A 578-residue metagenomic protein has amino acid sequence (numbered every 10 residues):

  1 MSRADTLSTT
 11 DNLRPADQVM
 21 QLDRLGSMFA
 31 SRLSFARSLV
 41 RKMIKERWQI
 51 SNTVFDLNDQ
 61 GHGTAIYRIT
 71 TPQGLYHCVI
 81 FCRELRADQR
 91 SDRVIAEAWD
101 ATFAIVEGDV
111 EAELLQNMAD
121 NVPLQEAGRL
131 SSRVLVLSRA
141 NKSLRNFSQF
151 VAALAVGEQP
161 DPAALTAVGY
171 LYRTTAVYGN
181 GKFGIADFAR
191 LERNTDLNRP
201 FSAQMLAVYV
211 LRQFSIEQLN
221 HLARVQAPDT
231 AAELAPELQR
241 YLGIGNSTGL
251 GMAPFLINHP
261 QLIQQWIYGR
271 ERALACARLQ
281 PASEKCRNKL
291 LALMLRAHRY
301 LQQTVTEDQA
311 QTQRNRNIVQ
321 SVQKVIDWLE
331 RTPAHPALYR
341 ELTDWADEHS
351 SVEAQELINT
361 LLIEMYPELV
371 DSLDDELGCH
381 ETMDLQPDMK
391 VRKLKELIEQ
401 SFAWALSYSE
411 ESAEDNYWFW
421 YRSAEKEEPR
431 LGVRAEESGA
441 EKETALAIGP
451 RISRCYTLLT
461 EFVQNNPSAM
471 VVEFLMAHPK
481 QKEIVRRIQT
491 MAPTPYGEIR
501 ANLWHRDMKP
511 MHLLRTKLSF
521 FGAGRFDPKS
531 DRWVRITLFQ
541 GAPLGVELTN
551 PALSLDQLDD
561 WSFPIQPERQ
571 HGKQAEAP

Functional and structural regions predicted by a protein language model:
R3-M20, A98-Y178, K182-F188, M205-D388 (+5 more regions): Mixed-charge, Lys/Arg-enriched low-complexity segments
L7-S27, Q60-H62, Y76, R83 (+10 more regions): Long, solvent-exposed non-transmembrane regions
L25-N52: Amphipathic alpha-helical segments
I44-W99, S401, S407, N416-R422 (+2 more regions): Amphipathic, interaction-prone secondary-structure segments
L75-E84, D109-V122, V433, L538 (+4 more regions): Short amphipathic beta-strand/extended segments with alternating polar/hydrophobic composition
D344, E348-S351, D384, S407 (+4 more regions): Long C-terminal interaction/binding lobes of large macromolecular proteins
D384-I398, S412, E425-E427, E436 (+2 more regions): Low-complexity, intrinsically disordered regulatory regions in nuclear gene-regulatory/chromatin proteins
D507-P578: Long, highly charged alpha-helical interaction/scaffolding segments
